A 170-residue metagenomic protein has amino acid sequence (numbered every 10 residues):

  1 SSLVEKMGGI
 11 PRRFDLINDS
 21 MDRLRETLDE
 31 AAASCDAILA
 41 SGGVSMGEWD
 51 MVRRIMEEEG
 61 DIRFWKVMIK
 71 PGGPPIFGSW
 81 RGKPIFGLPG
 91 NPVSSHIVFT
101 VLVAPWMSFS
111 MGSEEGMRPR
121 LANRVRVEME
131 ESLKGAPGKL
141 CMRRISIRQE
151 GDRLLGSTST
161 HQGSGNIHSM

Functional and structural regions predicted by a protein language model:
S1-A40: Phosphate-binding glycine-rich loops and their immediate beta-loop-alpha structural context
I17, S45, I69: Residue-level "edge-of-site" marker
M21-D22, M46, H96: Loop/helix-junction capping segments adjacent to catalytic residues or to phosphate/diphosphate-binding pockets
L24-E26, D50-R53, S79: Short acidic, glycine/serine/threonine-rich loops at helix termini
D36-S45, G60: Catalytic-core segments of thiol-dependent peptidases
G43-W49, G90: Short glycine-rich anion-binding loops that position phosphate/pyrophosphate groups of nucleotides and phosphorylated
G47-E59: Short Gly/Thr/Asp-enriched flexible loops that form oxyanion-binding sites at enzyme active sites
E57-M170: Flexible glycine/proline-rich
